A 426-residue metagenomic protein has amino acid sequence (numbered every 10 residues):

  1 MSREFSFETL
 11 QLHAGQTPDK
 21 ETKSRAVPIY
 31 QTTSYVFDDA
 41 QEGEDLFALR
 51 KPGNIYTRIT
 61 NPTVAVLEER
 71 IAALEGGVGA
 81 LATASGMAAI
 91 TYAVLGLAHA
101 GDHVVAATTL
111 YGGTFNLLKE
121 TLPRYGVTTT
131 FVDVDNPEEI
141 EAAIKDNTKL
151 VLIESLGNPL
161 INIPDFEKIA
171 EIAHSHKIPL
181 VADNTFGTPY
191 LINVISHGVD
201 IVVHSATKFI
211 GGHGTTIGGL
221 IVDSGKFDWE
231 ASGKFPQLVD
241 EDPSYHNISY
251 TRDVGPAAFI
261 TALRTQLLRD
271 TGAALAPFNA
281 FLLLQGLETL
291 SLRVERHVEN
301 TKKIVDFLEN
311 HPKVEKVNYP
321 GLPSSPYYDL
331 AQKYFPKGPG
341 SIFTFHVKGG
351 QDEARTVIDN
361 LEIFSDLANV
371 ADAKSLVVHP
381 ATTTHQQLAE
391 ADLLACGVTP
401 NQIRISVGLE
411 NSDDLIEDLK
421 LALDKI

Functional and structural regions predicted by a protein language model:
S2, Q11-H13, T17-K20, A80-N310: Conserved PLP-enzyme active-site core in the AAT-like
S2-N61, E69-R70, I403: N-terminal "arm"/small-domain region of PLP-dependent enzymes with the aminotransferase-like
V36-A40, D228-W229, L290, G350-E353 (+2 more regions): Short, acidic Gly/Pro/Ser/Thr-rich loop/turn segments
D39-A88, G113-T121: Conserved N-terminal alpha-helix of the aminotransferase class I/II PLP-enzyme fold
K119, T128, D146, R293 (+2 more regions): PLP-dependent enzyme catalytic core of the Aspartate aminotransferase-like
V151, G219-I221, V317, F343 (+1 more regions): Well-ordered beta-strand positions enriched in small/hydrophobic/aromatic, beta-favoring residues
V222, T344-H346, S406-G408: Short hydrophobic/aromatic beta-strand micro-patches that form the beta-sheet surface supporting nucleotide- or nucleic
T271-A274, F278-A280, Q285, T289 (+3 more regions): Conserved small-domain helix->loop->beta segment predominantly found in fold-type I
